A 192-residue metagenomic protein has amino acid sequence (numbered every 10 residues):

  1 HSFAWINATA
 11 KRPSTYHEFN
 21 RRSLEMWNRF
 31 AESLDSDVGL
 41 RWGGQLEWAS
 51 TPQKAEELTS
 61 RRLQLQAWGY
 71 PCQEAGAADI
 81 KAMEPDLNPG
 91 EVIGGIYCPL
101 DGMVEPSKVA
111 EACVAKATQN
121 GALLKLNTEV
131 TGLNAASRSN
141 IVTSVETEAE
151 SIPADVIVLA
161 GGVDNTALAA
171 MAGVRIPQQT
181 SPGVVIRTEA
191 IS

Functional and structural regions predicted by a protein language model:
H1: Glycine-rich FAD pyrophosphate-binding loop
A4-M83: Dinucleotide-binding Rossmann-like beta1-alpha1 core, especially the glycine-rich loop that anchors the ADP
N7-S14, E18, R22, L133-S192: Flavin-dependent oxidoreductases
R29, S60, A112, K116-Q119 (+2 more regions): Alpha-helical scaffold segments in soluble metabolic enzymes
Q45, I93, S181-V185: Short hydrophobic/aromatic beta-strand or adjacent loop that forms the aromatic wall/cage of a ligand/substrate-binding
P71, L123, R175: Residue-level detector of anion-binding/catalytic polar loops
E91, I96-V156, D164: Helical element adjacent to the flavin cofactor pocket in flavoenzyme catalytic cores
